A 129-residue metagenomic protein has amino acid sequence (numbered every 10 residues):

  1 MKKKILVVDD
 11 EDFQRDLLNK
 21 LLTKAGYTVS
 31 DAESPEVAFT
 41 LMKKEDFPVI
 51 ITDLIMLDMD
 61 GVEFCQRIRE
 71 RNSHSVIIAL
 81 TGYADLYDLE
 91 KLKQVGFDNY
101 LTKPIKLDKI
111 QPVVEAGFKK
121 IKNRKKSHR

Functional and structural regions predicted by a protein language model:
D16-K24: Charged docking surfaces used in two-component/phosphorelay signaling
D31-T40, G61: Helix N-cap/capping motif at the beta->alpha junctions
T40, V62-S73: Short amphipathic alpha-helix used as the core "switch/output" element in two-component signaling
E45-I51: Active-site beta3 strand of CheY-like receiver
M56: Receiver (REC) domain active-site loop signature in two-component systems and cognate sites in sensor histidine kinases
E63, A84-N99, P112: Alpha4 helix (beta4-alpha4-beta5 surface) of REC/receiver domains from two-component response regulators
I105-V114: C-terminal output helix
